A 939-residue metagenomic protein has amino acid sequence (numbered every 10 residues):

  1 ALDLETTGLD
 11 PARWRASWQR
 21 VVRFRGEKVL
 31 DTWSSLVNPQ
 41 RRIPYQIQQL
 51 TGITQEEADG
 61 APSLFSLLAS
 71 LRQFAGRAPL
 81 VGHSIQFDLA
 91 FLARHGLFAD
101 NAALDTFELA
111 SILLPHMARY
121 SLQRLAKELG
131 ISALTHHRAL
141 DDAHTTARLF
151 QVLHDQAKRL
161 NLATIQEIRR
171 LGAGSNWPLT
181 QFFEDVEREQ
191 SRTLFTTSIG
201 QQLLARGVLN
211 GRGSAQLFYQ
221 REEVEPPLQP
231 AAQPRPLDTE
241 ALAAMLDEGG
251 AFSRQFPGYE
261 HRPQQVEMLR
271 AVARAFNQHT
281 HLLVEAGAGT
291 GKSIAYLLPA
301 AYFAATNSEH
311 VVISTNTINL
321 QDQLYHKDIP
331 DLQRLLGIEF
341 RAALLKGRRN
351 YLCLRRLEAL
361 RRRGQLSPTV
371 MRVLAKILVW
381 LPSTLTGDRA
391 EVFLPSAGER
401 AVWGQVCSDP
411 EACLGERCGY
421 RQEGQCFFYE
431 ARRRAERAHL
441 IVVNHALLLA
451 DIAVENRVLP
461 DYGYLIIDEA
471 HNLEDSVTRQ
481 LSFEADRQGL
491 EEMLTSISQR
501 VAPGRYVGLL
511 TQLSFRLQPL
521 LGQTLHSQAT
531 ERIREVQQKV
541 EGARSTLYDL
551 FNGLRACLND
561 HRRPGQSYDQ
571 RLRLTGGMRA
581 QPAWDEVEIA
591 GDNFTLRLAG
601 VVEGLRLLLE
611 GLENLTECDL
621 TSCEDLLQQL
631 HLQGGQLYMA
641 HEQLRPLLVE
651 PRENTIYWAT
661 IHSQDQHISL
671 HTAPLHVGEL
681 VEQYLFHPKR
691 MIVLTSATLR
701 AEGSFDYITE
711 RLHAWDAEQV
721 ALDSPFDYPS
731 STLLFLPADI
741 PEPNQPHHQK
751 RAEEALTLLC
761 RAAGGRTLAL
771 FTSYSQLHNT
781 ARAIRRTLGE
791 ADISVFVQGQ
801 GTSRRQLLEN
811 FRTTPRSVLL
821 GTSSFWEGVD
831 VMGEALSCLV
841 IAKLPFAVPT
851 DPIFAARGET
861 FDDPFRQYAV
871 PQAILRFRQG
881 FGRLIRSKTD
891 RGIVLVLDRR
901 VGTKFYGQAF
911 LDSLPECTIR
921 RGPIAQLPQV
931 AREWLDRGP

Functional and structural regions predicted by a protein language model:
A1-A102, P115-H137: Conserved non-catalytic scaffold segment of RNase H-like nuclease domains
P79-H95, M117, S121-E189, V894: Acidic, Mg2+-coordinating catalytic module of metal-dependent nucleases/exonucleases that use a two-metal-ion mechanism
Q151-D238, L927: Acidic two-metal-ion nuclease catalytic site recognized across multiple nuclease folds, prominently DnaQ/RNase D-T
E223-A232, T239-G250, S308-H439, G508-R534 (+2 more regions): A substrate-engagement module of RecA-like helicase motors
P236-V284: Conserved pre-motif I regulatory segment
Y296, D322, A412-L440, N444-L596 (+1 more regions): Signature of the SF2 helicase/ATPase Hel1-core->accessory helical subdomain module
G404-H439, L449-N456, L598-I740, H747-E754 (+2 more regions): A contiguous, basic/glycine-rich beta-loop/short-helix subdomain that forms a polymer-engagement track
P737-H747, G799-K904: Conserved RecA-like P-loop NTPase helicase motor core
